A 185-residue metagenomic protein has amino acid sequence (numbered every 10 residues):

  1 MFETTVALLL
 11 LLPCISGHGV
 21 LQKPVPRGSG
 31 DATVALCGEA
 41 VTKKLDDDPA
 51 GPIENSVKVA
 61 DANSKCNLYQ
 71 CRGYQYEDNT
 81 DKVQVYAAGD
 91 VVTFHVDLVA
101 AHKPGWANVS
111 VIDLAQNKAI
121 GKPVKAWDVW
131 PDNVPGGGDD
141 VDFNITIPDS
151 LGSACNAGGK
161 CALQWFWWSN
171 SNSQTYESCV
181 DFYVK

Functional and structural regions predicted by a protein language model:
M1-Q22: Fungal secretory targeting signals
H18-K185: Structured recognition/catalytic domains enriched at protein termini, typified by the LPMO catalytic fold at the mature
